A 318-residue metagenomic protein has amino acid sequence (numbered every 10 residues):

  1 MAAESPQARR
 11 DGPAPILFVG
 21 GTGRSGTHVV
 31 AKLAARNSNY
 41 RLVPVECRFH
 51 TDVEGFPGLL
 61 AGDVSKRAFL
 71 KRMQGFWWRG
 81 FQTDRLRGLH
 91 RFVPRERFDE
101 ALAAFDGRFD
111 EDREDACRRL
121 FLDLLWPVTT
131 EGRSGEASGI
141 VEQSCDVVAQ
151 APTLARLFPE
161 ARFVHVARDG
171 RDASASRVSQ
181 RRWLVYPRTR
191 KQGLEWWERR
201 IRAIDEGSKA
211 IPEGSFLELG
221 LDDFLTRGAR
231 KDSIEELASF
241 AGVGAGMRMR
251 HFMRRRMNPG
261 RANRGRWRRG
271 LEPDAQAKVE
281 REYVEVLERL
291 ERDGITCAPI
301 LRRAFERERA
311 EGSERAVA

Functional and structural regions predicted by a protein language model:
M1-L17, V178-R181, D205-K209, E218 (+1 more regions): PAPS-dependent sulfotransferases, especially Golgi type II membrane carbohydrate sulfotransferases
G21-T22: P-loop (Walker A) phosphate-binding loop of NTP-binding proteins
H28-Y40: A conserved segment at the C-terminal end of the G1
S38-N39, P159, P212, V284: Proline-centered flexible-loop/turn and helix-kink motifs
R41-P44, L217: Conserved catalytic segments around the Walker B and adjacent sensor/switch elements of P-loop NTPase domains
V43-E46, M247-M249: Catalytic beta-strand/loop signature of glycosyltransferases that borders the donor
P44-I140: PAPS-dependent sulfation machinery
A103-F109, R113-C117, L122, W126-R248 (+1 more regions): PAPS-dependent sulfotransferase catalytic domain
